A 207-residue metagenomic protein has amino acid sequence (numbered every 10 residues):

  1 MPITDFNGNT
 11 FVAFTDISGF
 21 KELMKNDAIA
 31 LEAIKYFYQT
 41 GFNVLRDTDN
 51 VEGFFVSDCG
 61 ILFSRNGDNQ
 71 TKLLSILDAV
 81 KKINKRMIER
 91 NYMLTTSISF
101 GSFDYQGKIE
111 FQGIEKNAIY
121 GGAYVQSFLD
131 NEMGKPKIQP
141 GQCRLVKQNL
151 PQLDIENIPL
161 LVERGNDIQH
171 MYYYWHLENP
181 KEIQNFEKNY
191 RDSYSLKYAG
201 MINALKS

Functional and structural regions predicted by a protein language model:
M1-K85, E89: Catalytic NTP-binding/metal-coordinating core of nucleotidyl cyclase/transferase enzymes
M1-P2, N9, K135-S207: Intrinsically disordered, glycine/charged-rich C-terminal tails and inter-domain linkers that flank nucleotidyl cyclase
F54, D58-L62, Y92-K108: A short glycine-enriched loop-to-beta-strand structural element that forms part of the catalytic core of nucleotide
N66-G67, V125, Q148-L153: Catalytic phosphate/metal-binding cores of nucleic-acid and nucleotide-processing enzymes, i.e., regions that mediate
S75-D78, M93-T95, G122-V125: Short, well-structured alpha-helical interface segments that form or flank functional binding sites
K82-S97, L129, K137: Aromatic- and glycine-enriched beta-alpha-beta binding-site module
F100, G122-K147: Catalytic/regulatory signature loops of cyclic-dinucleotide turnover enzymes and related class III nucleotidyl cyclases
G107-N131: Catalytic-core segments of nucleotide cyclases and related cyclic-nucleotide turnover enzymes
